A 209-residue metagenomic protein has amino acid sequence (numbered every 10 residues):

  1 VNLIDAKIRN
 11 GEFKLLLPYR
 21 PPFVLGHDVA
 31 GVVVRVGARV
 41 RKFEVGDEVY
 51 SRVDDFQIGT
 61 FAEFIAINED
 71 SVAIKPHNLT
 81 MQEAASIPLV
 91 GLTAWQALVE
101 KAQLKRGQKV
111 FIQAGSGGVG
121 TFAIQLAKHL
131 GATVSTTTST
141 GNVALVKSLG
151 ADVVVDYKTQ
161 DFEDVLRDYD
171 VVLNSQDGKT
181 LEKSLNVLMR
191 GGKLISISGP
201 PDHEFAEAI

Functional and structural regions predicted by a protein language model:
V1-A30: N-terminal glycine-rich beta->alpha transition that marks the start or flank of a dinucleotide-binding site
F13, A30-D54, N78: A glycine-/small-residue-rich N-terminal strand-loop-strand element that serves as the cofactor-binding glycine loop
V29, V49-Y50, V110, L194: Generic structural signal for buried aliphatic residues
V45, A85-D156: Mid-domain Rossmann-like dinucleotide-binding core that forms the NAD(H)/NADP(H) cofactor-binding site
F56-E69: A structural motif shared across PLP-dependent enzymes of the aminotransferase-like
D164-V171: A short acidic, Gly/Pro-enriched loop at the edge of an enzyme's catalytic core that lines a small-molecule cofactor
K179-I209: Glycine-rich phosphate-binding loop and adjacent beta-alpha segment of Rossmann(oid) nucleotide-cofactor-binding
